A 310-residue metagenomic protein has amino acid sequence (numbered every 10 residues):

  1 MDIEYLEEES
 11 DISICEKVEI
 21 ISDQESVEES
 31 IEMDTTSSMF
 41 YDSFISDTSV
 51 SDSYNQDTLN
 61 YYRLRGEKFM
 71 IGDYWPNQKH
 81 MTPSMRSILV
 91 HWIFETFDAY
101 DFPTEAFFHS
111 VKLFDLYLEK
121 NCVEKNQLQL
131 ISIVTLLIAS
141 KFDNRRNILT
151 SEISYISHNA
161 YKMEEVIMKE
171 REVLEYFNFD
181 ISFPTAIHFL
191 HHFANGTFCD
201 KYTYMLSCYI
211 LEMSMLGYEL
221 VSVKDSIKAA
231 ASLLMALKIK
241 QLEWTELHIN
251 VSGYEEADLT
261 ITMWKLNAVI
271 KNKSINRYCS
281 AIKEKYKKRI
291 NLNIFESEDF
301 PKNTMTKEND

Functional and structural regions predicted by a protein language model:
M1-I133, L137-D310: Acidic, serine/threonine-rich low-complexity regulatory regions at protein termini of eukaryotic cell-cycle
